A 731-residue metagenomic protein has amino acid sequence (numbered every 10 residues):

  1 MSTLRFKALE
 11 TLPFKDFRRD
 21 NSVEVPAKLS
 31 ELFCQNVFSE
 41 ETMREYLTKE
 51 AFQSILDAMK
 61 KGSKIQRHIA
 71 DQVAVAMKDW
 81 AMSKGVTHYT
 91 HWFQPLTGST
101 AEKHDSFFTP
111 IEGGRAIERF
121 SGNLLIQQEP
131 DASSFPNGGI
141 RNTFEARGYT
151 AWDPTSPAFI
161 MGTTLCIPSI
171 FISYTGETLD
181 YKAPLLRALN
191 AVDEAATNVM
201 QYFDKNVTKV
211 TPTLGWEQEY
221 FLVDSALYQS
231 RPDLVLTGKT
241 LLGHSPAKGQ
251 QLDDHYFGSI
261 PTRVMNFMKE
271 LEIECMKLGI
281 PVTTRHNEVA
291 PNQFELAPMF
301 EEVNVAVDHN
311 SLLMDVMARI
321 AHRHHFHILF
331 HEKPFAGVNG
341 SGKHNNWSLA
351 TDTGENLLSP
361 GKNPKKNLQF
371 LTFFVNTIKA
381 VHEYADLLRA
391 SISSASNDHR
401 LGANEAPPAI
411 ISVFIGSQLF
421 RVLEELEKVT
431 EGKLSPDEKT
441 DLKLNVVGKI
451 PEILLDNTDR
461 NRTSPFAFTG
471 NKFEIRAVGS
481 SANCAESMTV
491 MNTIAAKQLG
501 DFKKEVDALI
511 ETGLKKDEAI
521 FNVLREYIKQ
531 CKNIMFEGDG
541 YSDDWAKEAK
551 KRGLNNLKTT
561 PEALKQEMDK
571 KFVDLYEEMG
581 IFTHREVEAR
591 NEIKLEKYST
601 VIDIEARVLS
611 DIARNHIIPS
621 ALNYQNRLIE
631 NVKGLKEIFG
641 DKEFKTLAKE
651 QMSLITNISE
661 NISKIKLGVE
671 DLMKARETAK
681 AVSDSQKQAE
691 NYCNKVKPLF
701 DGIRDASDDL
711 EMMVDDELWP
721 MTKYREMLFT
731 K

Functional and structural regions predicted by a protein language model:
M1-P26, T143-F159: N-terminal hydrophobic targeting/anchoring segments and the immediately downstream early-domain regions of hydrolases
E10-L12, V23-R44, N190, E194 (+1 more regions): Flexible inter-domain linker/hinge segments
L32-E145: Active-site core of metal-dependent hydrolases
I69, F93, S121, P298-F300 (+5 more regions): Active-site proximal loops enriched in glycine and acidic residues that flank catalytic Cys/His/Asp and coordinate
I69-V73, F93-P95, N123-L124, F171 (+4 more regions): Active-site-proximal loop/turn and secondary-structure-junction residues that shape catalytic pockets, frequently
G98-G114, S133, R231, G238-T240 (+4 more regions): Short linear, low-complexity motifs centered on an aromatic residue
E145-F330, N339-G342, L349-N591: Glycine-rich, acidic/polar active-site loops that bind/position phosphate-bearing ligands
Y527-K731: C-terminal amphipathic alpha-helical interaction region
